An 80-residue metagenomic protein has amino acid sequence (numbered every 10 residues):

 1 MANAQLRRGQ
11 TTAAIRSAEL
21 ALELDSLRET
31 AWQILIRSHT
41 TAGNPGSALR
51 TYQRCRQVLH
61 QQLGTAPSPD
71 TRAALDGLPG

Functional and structural regions predicted by a protein language model:
M1-G80: Intrinsically disordered, charged and Pro/Gly-enriched terminal/linker segments that flank large helical-solenoid
